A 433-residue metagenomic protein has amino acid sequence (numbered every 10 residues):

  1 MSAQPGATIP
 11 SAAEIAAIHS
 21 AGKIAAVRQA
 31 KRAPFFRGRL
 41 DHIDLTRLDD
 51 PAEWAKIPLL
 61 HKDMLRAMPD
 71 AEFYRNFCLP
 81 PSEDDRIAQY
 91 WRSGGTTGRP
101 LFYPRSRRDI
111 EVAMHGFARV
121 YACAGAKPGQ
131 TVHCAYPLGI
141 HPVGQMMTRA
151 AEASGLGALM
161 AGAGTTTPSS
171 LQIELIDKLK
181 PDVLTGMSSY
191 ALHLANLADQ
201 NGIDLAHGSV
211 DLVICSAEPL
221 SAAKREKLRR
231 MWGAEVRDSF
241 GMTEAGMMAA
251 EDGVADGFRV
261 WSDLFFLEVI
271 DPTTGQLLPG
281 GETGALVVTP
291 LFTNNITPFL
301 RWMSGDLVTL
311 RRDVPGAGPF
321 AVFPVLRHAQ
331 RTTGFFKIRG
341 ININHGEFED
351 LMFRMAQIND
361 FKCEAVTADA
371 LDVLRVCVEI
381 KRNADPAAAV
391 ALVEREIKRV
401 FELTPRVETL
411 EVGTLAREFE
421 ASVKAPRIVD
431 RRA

Functional and structural regions predicted by a protein language model:
M1-R92, G98-H115, A122-C123, K178 (+8 more regions): Nucleotide 5′-phosphate-binding alpha/beta core
Q4-G6, D63-M231, R237, A245 (+2 more regions): Active-site phosphate/ATP/adenylate-binding loop shared across adenylate-forming ligases
F35, L45, L59, A126 (+3 more regions): Helix N-cap/coil-helix junction residues
H133-A135, V287, C377: Short, well-ordered beta-strand segments
A158, V236, L267, F361-C363 (+1 more regions): Generic structural signal for residues in well-ordered beta-strands
D177, I203-A206, P279, L300 (+1 more regions): Extracytoplasmic/secreted proteins and extracellular or luminal domains
L184, F292-L403, V423: AMP-binding/adenylate-forming catalytic core of the ANL superfamily
D211, C215, L220-V314: Conserved AMP-binding/adenylate-forming
